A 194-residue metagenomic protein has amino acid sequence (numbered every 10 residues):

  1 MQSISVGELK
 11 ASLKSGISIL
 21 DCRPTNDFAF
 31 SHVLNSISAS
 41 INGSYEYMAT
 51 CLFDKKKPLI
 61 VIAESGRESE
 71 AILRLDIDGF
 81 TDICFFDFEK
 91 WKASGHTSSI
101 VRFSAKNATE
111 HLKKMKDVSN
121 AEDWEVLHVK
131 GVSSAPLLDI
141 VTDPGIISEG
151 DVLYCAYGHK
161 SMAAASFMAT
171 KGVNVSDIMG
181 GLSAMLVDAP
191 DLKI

Functional and structural regions predicted by a protein language model:
M1-K14: C-terminal accessory/connector segments of nucleic-acid motor ATPases
Q2, I17, S40-G43: A general structural motif
S3, C22, Y45: Residue-level detector of functional hotspots within protein domains
K14-F28: Short, compositionally biased "basic patch" segments
T25-V152, A156-I194: Rhodanese-like catalytic fold shared by cysteine-dependent sulfurtransferases and DSP/PTP-type phosphatases
